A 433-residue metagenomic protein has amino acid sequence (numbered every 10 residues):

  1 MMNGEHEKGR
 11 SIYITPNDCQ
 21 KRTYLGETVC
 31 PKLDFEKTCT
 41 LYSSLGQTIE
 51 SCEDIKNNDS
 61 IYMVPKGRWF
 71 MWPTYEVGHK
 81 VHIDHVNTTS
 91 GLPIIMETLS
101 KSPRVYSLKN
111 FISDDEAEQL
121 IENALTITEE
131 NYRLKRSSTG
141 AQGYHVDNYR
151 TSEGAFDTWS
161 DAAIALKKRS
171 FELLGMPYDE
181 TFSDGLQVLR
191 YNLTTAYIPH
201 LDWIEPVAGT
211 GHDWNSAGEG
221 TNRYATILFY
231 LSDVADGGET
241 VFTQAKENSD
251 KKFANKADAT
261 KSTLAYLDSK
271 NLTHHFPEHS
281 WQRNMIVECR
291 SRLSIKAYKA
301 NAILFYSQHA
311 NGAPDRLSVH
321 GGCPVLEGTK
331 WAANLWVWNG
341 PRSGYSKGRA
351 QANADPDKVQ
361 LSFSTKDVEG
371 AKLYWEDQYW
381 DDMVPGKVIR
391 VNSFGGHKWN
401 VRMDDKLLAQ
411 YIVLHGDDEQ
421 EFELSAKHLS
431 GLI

Functional and structural regions predicted by a protein language model:
M1-D357, G396-K398, D404-L408, D418-E421 (+1 more regions): Fe(II)/2-oxoglutarate oxygenase catalytic core
A352-N353, P385-I389: Charged, amphipathic alpha-helical segments
Q360-D367: Asparagine-centered strand-capping/turn motif at beta-strand->loop junctions
E369-Q378: Short, surface-exposed beta-strand/strand-loop-strand elements in extracellular ectodomains
Q378-P385: Short, acidic Ser/Thr/Gly-rich low-complexity loop/linker segments typical of extracellular and cell-surface proteins
P385-K387, G416-E419: Exposed regions on extracellular, virion, or secretory-pathway luminal proteins
I389-G396: Short Pro-Gly-centered beta-turn/loop motif in secreted/extracellular proteins
